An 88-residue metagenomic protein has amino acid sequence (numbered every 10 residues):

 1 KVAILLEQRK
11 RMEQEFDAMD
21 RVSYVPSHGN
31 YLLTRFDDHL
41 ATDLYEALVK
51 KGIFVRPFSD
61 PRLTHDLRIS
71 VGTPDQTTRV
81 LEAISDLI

Functional and structural regions predicted by a protein language model:
K1-A3, I88: N-terminal/domain-start segments enriched in small and hydrophobic, helix-friendly residues, covering either
A3-R11: A non-catalytic, amphipathic alpha-helix used as a structural packing/dimerization or gating element in enzyme scaffolds
L5-L6, F16-K51, L67: Conserved PLP-binding catalytic core of the aspartate aminotransferase-like
A47-K51, R56, D60-I88: PLP-dependent enzyme catalytic core of the Aspartate aminotransferase-like
